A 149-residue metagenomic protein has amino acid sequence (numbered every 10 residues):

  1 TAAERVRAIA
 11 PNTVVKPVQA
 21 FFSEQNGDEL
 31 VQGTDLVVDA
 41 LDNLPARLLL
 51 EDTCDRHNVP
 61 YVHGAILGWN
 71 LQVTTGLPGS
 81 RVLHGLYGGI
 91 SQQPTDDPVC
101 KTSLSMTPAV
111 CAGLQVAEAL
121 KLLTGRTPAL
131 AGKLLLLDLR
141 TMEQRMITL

Functional and structural regions predicted by a protein language model:
T1-L149: Adenine nucleotide-associated cytosolic modules
